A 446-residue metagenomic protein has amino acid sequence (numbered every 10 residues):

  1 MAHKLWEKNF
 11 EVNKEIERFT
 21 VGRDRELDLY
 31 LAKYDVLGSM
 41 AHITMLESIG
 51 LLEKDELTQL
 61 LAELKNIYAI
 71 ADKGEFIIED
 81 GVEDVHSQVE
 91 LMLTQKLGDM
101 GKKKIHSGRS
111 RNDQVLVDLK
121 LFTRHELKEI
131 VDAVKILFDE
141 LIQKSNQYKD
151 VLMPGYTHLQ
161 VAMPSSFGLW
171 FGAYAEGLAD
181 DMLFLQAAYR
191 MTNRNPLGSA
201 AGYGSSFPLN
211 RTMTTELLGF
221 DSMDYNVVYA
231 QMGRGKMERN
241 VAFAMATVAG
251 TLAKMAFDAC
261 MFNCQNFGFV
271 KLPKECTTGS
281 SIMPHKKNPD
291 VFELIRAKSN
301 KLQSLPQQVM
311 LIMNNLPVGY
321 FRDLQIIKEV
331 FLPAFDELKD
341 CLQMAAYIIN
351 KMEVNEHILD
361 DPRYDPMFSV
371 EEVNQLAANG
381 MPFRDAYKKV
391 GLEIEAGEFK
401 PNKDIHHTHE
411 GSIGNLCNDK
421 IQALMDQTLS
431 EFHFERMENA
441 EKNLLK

Functional and structural regions predicted by a protein language model:
M1-G204, L209-T215, S222, T278-G279 (+3 more regions): A helix-coil-helix interface module used to build multimeric assemblies and to scaffold catalytic/cofactor sites
A2-G38, G268, M283-K446: Glycine-rich cofactor/substrate-binding loops
H42, E63-I70, M92, K96 (+12 more regions): Generic, well-ordered alpha-helical scaffold segments in large soluble proteins
L60-L64, L218, K274-C276, R363 (+1 more regions): A general structural motif at alpha-helix termini
H106, R111-Q114, H158-S165, L169 (+9 more regions): Alpha-helix capping and helix-loop boundary segments enriched in small/acidic/polar residues
K120, R124-V131, K135, I142 (+10 more regions): Short amphipathic alpha-helical segments with heptad-repeat character
I142, N146-K149, R190, C260 (+4 more regions): Alpha-helical coiled-coil oligomerization motifs
L218-P306: Acidic, glycine-rich loop-and-beta core segments that form the ion-binding/anion-interacting portion of active sites
